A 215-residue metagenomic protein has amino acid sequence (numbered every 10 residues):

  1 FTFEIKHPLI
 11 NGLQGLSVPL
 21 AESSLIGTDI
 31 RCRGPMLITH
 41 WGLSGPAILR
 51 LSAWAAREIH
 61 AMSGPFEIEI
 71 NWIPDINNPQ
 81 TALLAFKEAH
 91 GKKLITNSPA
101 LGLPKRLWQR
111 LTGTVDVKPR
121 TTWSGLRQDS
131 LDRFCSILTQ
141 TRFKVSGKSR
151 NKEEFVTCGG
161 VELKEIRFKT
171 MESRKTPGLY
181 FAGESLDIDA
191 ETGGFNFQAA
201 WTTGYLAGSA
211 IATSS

Functional and structural regions predicted by a protein language model:
F1-L126: An anion/pyrophosphate-binding glycine-rich loop and adjacent beta-alpha core in soluble alpha-beta enzymes
S44-A47, V161-E162, S185, T192-N196: Gly/Ser/Thr-rich beta-alpha loop segments that engage phosphate groups in nucleotides
P46, S98, G102, R106 (+5 more regions): Conserved active-site and cofactor/substrate-binding residues in soluble primary-metabolism enzymes
L51-W54, F168-K169, T203, T213: N-terminal low-complexity, intrinsically disordered patches enriched in charged
R110-D189: A glycine-rich dinucleotide-binding beta-alpha-beta segment and adjacent secondary-structure elements that constitute
I188-S215: A conserved FAD-binding loop/helix module that cradles the flavin
